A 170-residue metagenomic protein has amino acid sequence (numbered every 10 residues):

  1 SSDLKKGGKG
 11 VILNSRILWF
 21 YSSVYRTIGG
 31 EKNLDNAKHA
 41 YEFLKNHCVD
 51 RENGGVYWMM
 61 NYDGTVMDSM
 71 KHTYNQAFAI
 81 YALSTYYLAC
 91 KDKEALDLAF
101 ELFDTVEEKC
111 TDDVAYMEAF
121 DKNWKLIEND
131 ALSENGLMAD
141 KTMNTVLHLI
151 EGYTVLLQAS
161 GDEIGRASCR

Functional and structural regions predicted by a protein language model:
S2-R170: Glycan-recognition and catalytic cores of secretory/periplasmic carbohydrate-active enzymes
